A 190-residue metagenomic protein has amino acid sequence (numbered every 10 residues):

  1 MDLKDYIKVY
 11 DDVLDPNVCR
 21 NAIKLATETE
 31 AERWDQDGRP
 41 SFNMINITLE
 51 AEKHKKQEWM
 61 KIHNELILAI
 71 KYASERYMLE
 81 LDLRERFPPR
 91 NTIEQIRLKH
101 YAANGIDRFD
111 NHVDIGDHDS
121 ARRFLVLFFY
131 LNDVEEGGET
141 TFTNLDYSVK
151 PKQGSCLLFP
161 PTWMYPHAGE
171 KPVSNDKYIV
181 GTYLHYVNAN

Functional and structural regions predicted by a protein language model:
M1-C156, M164-N190: Fe(II)/2-oxoglutarate oxygenase catalytic core
